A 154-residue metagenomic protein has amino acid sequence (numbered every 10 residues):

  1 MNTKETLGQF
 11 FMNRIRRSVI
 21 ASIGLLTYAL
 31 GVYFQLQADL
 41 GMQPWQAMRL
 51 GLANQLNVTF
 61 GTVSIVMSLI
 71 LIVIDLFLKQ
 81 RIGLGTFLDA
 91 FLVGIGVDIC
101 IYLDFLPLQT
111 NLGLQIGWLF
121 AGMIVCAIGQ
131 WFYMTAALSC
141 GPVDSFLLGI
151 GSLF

Functional and structural regions predicted by a protein language model:
N2-F154: Core subunits and conserved enzymes of cellular information-processing and envelope-translocation systems across
